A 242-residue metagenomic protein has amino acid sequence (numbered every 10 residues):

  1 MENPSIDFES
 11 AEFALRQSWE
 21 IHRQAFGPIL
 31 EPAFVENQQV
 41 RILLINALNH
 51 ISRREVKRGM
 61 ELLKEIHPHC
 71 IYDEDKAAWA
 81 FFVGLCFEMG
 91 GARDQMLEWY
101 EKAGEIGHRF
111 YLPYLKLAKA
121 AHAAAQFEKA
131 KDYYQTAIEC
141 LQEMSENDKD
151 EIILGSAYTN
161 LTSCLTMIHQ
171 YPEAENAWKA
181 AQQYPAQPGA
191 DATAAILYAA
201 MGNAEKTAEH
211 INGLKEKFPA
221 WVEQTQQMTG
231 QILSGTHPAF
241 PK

Functional and structural regions predicted by a protein language model:
Q24-E36, H67-K76, C140-E151: Flexible helix-coil transition and linker loops at the boundaries of alpha-helical arrays
R41, D75-A78, L112, K149-I152 (+2 more regions): Start-of-helix register in tetratricopeptide repeats
I71-E74, H108, Q142, P185-A186 (+1 more regions): Short coil turns that delineate tetratricopeptide repeat
A208-K242: Terminal, low-structured helical/coil segments at or just beyond the last alpha-helical repeat
